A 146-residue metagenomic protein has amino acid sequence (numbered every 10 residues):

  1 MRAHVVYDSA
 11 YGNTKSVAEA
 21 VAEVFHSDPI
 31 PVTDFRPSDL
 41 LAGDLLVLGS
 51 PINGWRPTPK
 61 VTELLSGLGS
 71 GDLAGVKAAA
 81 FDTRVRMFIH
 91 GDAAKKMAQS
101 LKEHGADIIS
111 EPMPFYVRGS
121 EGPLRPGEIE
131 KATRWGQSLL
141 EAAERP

Functional and structural regions predicted by a protein language model:
A3-H4, S9, N13-S16, A20-I30 (+1 more regions): FMN-binding flavodoxin-like domain, especially the glycine-rich phosphate-binding loop
V32-F35: Conserved SAM/SAH-binding loop
